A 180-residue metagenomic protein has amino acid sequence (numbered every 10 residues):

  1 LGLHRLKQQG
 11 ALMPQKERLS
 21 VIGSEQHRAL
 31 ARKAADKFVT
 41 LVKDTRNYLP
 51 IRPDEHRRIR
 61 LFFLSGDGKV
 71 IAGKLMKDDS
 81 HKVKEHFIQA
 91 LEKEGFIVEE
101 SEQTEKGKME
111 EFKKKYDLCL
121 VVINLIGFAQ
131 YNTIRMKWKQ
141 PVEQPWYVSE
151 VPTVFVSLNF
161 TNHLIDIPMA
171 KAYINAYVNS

Functional and structural regions predicted by a protein language model:
L1-S180: Preference for extracellular/luminal or secreted protein segments
